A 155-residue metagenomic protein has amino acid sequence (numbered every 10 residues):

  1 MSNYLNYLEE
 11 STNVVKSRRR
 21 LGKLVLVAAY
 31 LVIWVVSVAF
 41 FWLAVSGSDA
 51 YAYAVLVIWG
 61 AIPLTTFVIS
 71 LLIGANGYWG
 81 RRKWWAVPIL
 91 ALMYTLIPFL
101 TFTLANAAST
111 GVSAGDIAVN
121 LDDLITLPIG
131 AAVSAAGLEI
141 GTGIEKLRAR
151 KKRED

Functional and structural regions predicted by a protein language model:
S2-A54: N-terminal signal-anchor transmembrane alpha-helix
S2-Y7, K146-D155: Short, charged juxtamembrane terminal tails flanking transmembrane helices
N13-L21, A75-K83, R148-K151: Membrane-interface helix-boundary motifs at transmembrane edges
F41-D49, I73-G74, T101-N106, G137-E145 (+1 more regions): Membrane-water interface at transmembrane helix exits
L43-I58, I97-L127: Interfacial non-cytosolic loop connecting adjacent transmembrane helices
W59-R82, A86: Canonical alpha-helical transmembrane segments
T65, W85-L104: Hydrophobic alpha-helical membrane segments
G111-K152: Alpha-helical membrane-associated segments of multi-pass integral membrane proteins
